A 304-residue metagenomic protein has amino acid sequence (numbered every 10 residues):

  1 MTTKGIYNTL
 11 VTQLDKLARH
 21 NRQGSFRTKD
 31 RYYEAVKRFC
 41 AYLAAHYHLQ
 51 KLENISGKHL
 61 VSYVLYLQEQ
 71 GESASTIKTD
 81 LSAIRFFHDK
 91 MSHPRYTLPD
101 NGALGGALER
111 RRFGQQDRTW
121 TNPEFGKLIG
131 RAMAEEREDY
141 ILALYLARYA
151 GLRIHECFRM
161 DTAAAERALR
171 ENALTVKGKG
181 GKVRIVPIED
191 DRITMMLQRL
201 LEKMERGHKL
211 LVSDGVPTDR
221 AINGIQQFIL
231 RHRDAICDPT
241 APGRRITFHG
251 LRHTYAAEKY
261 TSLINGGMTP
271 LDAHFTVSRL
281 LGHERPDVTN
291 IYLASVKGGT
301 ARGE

Functional and structural regions predicted by a protein language model:
Q13-D30, E34-Q115: N-terminal core-binding DNA-recognition domain of tyrosine recombinases/integrases
Y32, F125, D139-I141, I222 (+2 more regions): Short, leucine-enriched amphipathic alpha-helices that occur as contiguous helical runs
R110-K127, G181-D191, E205-H208: DNA breakage-rejoining catalytic core of tyrosine-based enzymes
E124-A150, I154: Basic, Lys/Arg- and aromatic-enriched nucleic-acid-binding interface segment
Y145, R252-D287: C-terminal catalytic core of tyrosine-transesterase DNA break-rejoin enzymes
R159-M196: Conserved tyrosine-mediated DNA breakage-rejoining catalytic core shared by Y-recombinases
G180, R279-E304: Catalytic-site neighborhood detector that most strongly recognizes the C-terminal catalytic loop/helix of tyrosine
E189-R245, H249-Y255, T261-S262: Active-site/catalytic core of tyrosine-dependent DNA strand-transfer enzymes
